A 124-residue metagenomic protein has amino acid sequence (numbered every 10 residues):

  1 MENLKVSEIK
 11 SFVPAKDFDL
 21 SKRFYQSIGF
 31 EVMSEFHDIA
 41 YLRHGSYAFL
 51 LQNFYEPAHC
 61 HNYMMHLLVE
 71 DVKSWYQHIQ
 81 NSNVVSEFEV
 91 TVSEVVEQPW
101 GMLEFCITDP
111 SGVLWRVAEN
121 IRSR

Functional and structural regions predicted by a protein language model:
M1-D19, M65, N120-R124: N-terminal beta-strand motif that seeds the catalytic metal site of vicinal oxygen chelate
L4-S7, P57-N62, P99: Short glycine-enriched loop/turn motifs at secondary-structure junctions
K5, F12-F49: Core segments of cupin and vicinal oxygen chelate
E8, P14, L50, E94 (+2 more regions): Conserved beta-strand segments that form the floor/walls of ligand-binding pockets within enzyme and binding domains
A15-D17, S46, V69-D71, D109-S111 (+1 more regions): Non-catalytic surface loops within mature trypsin-like serine protease
E31-M64, L114-E119: Conserved short beta-strand elements that form part of the metal-binding/catalytic scaffold of enzyme active sites
N53, Q98-P99, C106, V117-R124: Short beta->alpha transition motifs characteristic of CBS
M65-L114: Vicinal oxygen chelate
